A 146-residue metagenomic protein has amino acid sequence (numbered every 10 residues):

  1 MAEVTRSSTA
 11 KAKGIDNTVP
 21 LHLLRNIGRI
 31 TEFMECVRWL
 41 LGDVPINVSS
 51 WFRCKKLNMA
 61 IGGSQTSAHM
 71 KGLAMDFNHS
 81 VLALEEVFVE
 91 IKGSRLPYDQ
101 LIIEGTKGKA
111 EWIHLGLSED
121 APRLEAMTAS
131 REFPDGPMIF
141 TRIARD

Functional and structural regions predicted by a protein language model:
M1-D43: Active-site acidic/histidine clusters and adjacent loop/turn architecture that either coordinate catalytic ions
L24-T31, W51, K71, V81: Generic alpha-helical scaffold signal
E35-G62: Extended, low-complexity, intrinsically disordered C-terminal regulatory tails of eukaryotic serine/threonine kinases
N47-S49, A74-N78, I113-H114: Structural recognition of the beta-strand scaffold that forms the well-ordered cores of secreted hydrolase catalytic
A60-I61, M70, H114: Short glycine/serine/threonine-biased micro-segments
G62-S67, L101-G105: Catalytic micro-motifs at enzyme active sites that drive phosphoryl/nucleotidyl and oxygen chemistry
Q65-E86: Acidic, His- and aromatic-enriched active-site or binding-groove loops in soluble protein domains that engage sugars
H79-D146: Catalytic cores and adjacent binding grooves of peptidoglycan-active enzymes
